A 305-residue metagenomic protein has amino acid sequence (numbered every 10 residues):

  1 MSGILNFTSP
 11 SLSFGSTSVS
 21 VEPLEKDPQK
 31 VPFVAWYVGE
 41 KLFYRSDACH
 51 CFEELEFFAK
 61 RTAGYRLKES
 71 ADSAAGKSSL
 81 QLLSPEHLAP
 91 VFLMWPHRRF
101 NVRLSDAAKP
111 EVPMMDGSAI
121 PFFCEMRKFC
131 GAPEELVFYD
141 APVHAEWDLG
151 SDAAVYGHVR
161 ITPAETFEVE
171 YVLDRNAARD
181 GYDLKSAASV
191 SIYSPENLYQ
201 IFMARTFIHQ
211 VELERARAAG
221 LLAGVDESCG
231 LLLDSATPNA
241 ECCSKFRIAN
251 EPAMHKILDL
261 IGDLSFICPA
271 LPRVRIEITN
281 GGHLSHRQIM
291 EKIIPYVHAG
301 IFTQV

Functional and structural regions predicted by a protein language model:
M1-V305: Short acidic-hydrophobic catalytic motif
